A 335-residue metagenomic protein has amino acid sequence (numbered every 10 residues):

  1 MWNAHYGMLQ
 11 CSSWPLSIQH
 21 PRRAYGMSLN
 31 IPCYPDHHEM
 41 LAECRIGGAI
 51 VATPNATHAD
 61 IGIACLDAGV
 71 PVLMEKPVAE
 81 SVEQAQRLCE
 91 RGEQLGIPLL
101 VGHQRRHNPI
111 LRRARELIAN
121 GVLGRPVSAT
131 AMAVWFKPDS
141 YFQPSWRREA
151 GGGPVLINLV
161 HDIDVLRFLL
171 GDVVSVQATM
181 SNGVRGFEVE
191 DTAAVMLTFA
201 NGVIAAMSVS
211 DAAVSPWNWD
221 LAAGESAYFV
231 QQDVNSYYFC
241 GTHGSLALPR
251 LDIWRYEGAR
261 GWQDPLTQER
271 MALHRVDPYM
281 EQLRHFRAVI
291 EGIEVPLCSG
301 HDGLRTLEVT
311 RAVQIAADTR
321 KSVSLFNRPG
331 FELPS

Functional and structural regions predicted by a protein language model:
M1-L29: N-terminal Rossmann-like dinucleotide-binding module
L29-E90: Beta-loop-alpha module in the N-terminal Rossmann-like domain of NAD(P)-dependent dehydrogenases, especially those
P35, M74, L99-V101, T130 (+2 more regions): Hydrophobic residues in well-ordered beta-strands that form the structural core
G48-I50, Q94, L248-P249, H285-S335: C-terminal helix-rich "cap/oligomerization" subdomain common to oxidoreductases
Q86-R105, G124-A131: Rossmann-fold dehydrogenase core element
R105-L197, R320: Predominantly a Rossmann-like dinucleotide-binding segment in NAD(P)-dependent oxidoreductases
G186-E190, A200-E281: NAD(P)-dinucleotide binding in Rossmann-like oxidoreductases
